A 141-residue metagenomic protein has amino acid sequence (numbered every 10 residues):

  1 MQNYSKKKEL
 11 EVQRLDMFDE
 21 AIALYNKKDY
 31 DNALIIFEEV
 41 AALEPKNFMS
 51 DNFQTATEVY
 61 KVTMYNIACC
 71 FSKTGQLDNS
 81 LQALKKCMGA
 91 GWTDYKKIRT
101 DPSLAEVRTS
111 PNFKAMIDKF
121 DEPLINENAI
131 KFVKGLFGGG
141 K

Functional and structural regions predicted by a protein language model:
N3-K7, E44-T57: Flexible helix-coil transition and linker loops at the boundaries of alpha-helical arrays
V12, N52-V59, D94-K96: Structural signature of alpha-solenoid helical repeat junctions
